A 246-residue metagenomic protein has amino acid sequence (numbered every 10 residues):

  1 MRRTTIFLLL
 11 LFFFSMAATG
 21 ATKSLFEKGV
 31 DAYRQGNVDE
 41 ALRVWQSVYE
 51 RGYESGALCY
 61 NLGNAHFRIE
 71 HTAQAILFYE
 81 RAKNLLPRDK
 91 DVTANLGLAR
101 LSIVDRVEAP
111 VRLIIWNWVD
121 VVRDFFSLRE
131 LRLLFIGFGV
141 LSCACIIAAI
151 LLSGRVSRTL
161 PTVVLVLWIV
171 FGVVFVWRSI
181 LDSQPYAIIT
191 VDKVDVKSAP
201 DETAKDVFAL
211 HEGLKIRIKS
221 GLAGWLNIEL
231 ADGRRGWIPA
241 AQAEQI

Functional and structural regions predicted by a protein language model:
T72, A148-A149, R158-V191, S198-D201 (+3 more regions): Boundary regions of SH3-family modules and the immediately adjacent low-complexity/disordered segments in eukaryotic
P110-L151: Membrane-embedded alpha-helical segments of integral membrane proteins
